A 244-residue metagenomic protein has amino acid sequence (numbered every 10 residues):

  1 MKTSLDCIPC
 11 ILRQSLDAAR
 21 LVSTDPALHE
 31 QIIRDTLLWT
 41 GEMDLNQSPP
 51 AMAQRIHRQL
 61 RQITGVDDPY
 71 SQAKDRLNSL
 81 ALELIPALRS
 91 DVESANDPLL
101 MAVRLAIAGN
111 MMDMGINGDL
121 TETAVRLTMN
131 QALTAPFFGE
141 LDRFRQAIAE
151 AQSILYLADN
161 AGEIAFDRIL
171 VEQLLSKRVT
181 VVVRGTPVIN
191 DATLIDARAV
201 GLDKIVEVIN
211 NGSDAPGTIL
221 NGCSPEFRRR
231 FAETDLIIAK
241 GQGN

Functional and structural regions predicted by a protein language model:
M1-A151: Electropositive, gly/pro-rich neighborhoods at or near active sites that engage anionic ligands
N130-P136, S213-N221: Short, flexible loop segments at the rims of nucleotide/cofactor-binding pockets, characterized by
Q152, V206, D235-L236: Conserved acidic residues
L157-R168, P187-V188, Q242-N244: Gly/Ser/Thr-rich loops at beta-strand to alpha-helix junctions that form or flank small-molecule/cofactor-binding
F166-I219: Redox- and metal-dependent alpha/beta enzyme cores, enriched for Fe-S-associated oxidoreductases and cofactor-handling
G217-N244: Glycine-rich phosphate-binding loop
